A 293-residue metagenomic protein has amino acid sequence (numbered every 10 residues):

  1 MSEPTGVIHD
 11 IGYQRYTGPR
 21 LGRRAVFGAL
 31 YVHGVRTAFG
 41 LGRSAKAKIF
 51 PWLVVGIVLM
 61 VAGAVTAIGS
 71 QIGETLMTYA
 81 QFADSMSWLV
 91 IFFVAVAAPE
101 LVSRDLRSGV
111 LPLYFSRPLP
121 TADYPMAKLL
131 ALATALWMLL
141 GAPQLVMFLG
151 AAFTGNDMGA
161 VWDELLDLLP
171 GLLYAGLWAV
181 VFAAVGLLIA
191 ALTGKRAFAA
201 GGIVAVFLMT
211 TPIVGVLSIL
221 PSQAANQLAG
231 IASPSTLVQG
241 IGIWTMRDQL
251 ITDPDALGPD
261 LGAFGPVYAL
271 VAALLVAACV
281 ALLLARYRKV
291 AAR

Functional and structural regions predicted by a protein language model:
S2-I49, A285: Aromatic- and glycine-rich beta-strand/loop motifs that create alpha-glucan
A45-A67, W88-V94, I203-T210, L274-A277: Hydrophobic alpha-helical transmembrane segments of multi-pass membrane transport/permease proteins
I57-V61, A135, L139, P143 (+6 more regions): Alpha-helical transmembrane segments of multipass membrane proteins
G63-A98, S103-R104, Q249-V271: Membrane-embedded or membrane-proximal helical elements that form or frame transporter/channel pores
E100, R104-P112, A184-A197, V280-R293: Cytoplasmic membrane-interface segments at the C-terminal ends of transmembrane helices
L101-T134: Helix-loop-helix units of permease transmembrane domains in multi-pass membrane transporters, especially ABC
M126-A127, A131-T193: Secretory targeting signals
A197-A291: Terminal transmembrane helical anchor/hairpin motif
